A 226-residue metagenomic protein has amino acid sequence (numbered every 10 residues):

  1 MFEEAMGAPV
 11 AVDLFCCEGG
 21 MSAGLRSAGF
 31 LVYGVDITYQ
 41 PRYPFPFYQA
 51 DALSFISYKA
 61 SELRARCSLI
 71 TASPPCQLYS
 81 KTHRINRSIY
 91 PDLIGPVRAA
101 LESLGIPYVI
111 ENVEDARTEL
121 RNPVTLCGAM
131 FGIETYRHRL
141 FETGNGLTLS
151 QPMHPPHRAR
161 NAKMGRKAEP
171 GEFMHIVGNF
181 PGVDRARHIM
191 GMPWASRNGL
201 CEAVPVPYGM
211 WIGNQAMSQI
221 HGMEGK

Functional and structural regions predicted by a protein language model:
M1-A8, I220-K226: Short intrinsically disordered terminal tails
E3-P9, V32, D184: N-terminal cationic amphipathic segment used for targeting or macromolecule association
M6, S27-G29, R42-P44, R64-A65 (+2 more regions): Short, well-ordered coil/turn elements that cap or connect secondary structure elements
P9-V10, N86: A generic structural signal for short
A11-Y58, T71: SAM cofactor-binding core of SAM-dependent methyltransferases, primarily the Rossmann-like beta-alpha-beta module
D51-L69, C76-E224: Class I S-adenosyl-L-methionine
